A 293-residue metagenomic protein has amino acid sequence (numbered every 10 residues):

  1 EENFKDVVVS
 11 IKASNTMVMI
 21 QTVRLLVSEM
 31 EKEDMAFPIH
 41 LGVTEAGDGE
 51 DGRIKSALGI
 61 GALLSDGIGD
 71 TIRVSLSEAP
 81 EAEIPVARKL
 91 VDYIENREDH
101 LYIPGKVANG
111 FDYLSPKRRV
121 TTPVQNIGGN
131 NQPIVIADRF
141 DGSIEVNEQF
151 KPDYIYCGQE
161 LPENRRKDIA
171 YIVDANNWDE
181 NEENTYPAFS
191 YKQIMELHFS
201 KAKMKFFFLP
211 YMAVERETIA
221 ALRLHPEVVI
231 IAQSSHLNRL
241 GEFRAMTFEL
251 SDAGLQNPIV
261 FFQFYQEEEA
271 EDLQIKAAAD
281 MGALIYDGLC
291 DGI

Functional and structural regions predicted by a protein language model:
E1, T16, Y113-N126, P133-G241: Active-site beta->alpha loop and helix N-cap motifs at the rims of alpha/beta catalytic domains
E1-I127, M204-F206, A213-I293: Catalytic alpha/beta core domains of metabolic enzymes, predominantly
